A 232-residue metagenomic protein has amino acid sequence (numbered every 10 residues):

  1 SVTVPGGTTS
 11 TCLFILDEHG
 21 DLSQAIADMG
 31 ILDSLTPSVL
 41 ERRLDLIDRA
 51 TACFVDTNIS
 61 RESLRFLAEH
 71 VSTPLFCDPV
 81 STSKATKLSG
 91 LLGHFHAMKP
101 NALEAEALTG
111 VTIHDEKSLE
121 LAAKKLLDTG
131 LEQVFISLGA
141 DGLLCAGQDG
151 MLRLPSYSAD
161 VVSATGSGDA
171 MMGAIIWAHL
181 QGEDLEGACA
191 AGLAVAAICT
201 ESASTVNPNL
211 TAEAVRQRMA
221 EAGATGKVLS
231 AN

Functional and structural regions predicted by a protein language model:
S1-T51, V215-N232: Conserved N-terminal subdomain of the carbohydrate kinase-like
S1-T9, D78-S81, F135-L138: Beta-strand->loop->alpha-helix junctions that form or flank phosphate-binding loops in nucleotide-handling enzymes
I15-D17, N58, G130: Conserved functional loop/turn residues at catalytic and ligand-binding sites
A25, L108-G110, A146, R218: Residues that scaffold the ATP/ADP-binding catalytic core of kinase and kinase-like folds
S34, K99, N209: Short aromatic/basic micro-patch
D48-R49, E69-P74, H94, T129-E132 (+1 more regions): Short glycine/proline-enriched coil/turn segments at helix->beta-strand junctions
A52-L121, D141-L143: Conserved beta-alpha-beta core of the PfkB/ribokinase-like small-molecule kinase fold
K84-A85, S89, E116-N232: Conserved phosphate-binding/catalytic region of the ribokinase-like
